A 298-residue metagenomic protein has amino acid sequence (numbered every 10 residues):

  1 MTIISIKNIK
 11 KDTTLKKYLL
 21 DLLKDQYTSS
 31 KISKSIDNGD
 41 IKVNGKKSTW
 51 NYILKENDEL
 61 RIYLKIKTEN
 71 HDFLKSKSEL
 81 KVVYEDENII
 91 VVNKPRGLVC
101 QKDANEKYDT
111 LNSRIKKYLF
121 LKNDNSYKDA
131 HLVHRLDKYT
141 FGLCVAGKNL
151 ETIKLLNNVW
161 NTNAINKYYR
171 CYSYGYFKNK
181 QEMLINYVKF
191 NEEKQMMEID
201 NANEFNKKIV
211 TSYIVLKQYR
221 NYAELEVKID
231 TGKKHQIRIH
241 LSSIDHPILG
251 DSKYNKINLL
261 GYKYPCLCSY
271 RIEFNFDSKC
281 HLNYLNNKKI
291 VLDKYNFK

Functional and structural regions predicted by a protein language model:
M1-K189, V210, Y295: RNA pseudouridine synthases
M1-K34, S78-L80, E193, E198 (+4 more regions): Pseudouridine synthases involved in rRNA/tRNA modification
